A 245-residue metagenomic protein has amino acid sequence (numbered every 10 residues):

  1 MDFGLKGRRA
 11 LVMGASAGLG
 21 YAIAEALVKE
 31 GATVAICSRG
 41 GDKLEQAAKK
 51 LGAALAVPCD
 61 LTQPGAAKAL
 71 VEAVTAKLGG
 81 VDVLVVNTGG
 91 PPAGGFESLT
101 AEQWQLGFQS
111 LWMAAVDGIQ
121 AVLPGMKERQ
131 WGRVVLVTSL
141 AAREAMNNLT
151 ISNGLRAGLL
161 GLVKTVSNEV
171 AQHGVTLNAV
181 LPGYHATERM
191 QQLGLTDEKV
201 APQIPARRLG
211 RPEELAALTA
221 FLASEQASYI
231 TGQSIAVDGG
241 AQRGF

Functional and structural regions predicted by a protein language model:
M1, E144, A220, T231-F245: Short C-terminal tail/terminal secondary-structure segment of NAD(P)H-dependent dehydrogenase/reductase domains
R9, S16-G18: Conserved glycine-rich cofactor-binding loop
V85, A171, T176, I230-G232: Short, small/polar-rich loop/turn modules that mediate ligand/substrate recognition or access, typified
G95-F96, T100-F108, M190, V200: Substrate-binding pocket helix/loop in short-chain dehydrogenase/reductase
P124, N168-E169, S228: Alpha-helical segment proximal to the catalytic Tyr-Lys
V135-L159, V163-Q172, Y184: Catalytic loop of short-chain dehydrogenase/reductase
I204-L215, Q226: A conserved structural motif in NAD(P)-dependent oxidoreductases
